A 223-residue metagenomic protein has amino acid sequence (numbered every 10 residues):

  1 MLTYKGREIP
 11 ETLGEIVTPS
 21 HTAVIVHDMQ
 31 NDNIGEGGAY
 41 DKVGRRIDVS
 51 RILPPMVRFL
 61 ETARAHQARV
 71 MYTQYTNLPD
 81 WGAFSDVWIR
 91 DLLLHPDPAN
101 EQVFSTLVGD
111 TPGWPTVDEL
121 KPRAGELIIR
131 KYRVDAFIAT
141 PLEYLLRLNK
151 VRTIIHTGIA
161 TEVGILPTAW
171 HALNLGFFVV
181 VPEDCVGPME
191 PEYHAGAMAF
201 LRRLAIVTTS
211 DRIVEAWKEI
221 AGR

Functional and structural regions predicted by a protein language model:
M1-A23, E61-H66, A83-R223: Active-site-adjacent betaalpha module
S20, G38-A63, Q67-Y72: A short alpha/beta connector and helix-capping loop motif
M29, Y75, D184: Active-site loop/turn elements of alpha/beta-hydrolase fold enzymes, especially the short glycine-/histidine-rich
Q30-G35: Short acidic, Gly/Ser-rich segments with clustered Asp/Glu that frequently serve as metal-coordination loops in enzyme
E36-G44, F84-D86, A172: Surface-exposed, active-site-proximal loop segments in enzymatic domains
T73-T76, I159: Short, well-ordered beta-to-alpha junction loops that form the rim of enzyme active sites and present histidine/acidic
L78-G82: Short catalytic/ligand-binding loop motif for oxyanion handling, primarily in non-cytosolic enzymes, centered on
